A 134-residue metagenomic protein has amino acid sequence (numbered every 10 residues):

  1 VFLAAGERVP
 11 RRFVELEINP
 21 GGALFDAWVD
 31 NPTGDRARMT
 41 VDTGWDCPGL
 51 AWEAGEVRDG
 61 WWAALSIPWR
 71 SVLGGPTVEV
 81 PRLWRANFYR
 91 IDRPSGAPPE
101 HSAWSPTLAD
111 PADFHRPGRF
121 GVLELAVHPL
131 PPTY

Functional and structural regions predicted by a protein language model:
F2-Y134: Structural preference for beta-rich elements and adjacent junctions enriched in aromatics
